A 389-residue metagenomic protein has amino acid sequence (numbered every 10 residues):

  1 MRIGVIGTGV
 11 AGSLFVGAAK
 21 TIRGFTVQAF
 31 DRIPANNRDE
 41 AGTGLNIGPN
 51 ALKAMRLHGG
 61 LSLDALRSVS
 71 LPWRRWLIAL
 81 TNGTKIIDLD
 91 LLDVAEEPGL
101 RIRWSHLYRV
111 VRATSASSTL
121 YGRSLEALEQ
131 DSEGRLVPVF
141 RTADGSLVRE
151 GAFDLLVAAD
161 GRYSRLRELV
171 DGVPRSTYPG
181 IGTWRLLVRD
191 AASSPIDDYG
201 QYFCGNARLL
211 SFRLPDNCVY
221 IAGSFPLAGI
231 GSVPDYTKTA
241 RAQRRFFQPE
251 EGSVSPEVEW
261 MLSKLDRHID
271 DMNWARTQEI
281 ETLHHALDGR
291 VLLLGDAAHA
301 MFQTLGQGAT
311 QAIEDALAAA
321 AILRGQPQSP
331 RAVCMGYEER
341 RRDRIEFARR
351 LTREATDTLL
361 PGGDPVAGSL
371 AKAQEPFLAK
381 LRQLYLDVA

Functional and structural regions predicted by a protein language model:
M1-I6, G48-L187, R241-R244, L386-A389: Conserved N-terminal helical subregion
V5-A18, I22, V157-A158, W184 (+1 more regions): Conserved mid-domain beta->alpha element of the FAD-binding
A11, A35, Y163: Conserved Rossmann-like nucleotide-cofactor binding loop
K20-A41: Glycine-rich FAD pyrophosphate-binding loop
P34-A54: Conserved N-terminal glycine-rich FAD pyrophosphate-binding loop of Rossmann-like flavoproteins
K85-D90, V94-Y108, T142-V148, R189-W274: Conserved FAD/dinucleotide-binding core of flavoprotein oxidoreductases
Y163-S164, T183-R185, A207-L210, A298-H299: Histidine-centered metal-chelating micro-motifs
Q374-A389: C-terminal auxiliary extensions adjacent to catalytic cores
